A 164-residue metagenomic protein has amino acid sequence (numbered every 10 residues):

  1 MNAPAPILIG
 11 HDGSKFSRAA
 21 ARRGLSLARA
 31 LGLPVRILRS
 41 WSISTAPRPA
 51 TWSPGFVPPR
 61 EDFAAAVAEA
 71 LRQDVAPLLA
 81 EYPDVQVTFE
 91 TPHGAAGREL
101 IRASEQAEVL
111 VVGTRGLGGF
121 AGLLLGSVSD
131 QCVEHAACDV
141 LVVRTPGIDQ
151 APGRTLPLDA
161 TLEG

Functional and structural regions predicted by a protein language model:
M1-A3, F16, A30, A76-V112 (+1 more regions): Structural beta-alpha unit
N2-G55, H135, T145, A160-G164: Small/aliphatic-rich secondary-structure junction motif
A20, P47-A50, E99-R102, L123 (+1 more regions): Short, well-ordered secondary-structure micro-motifs
R36-L38, T88-P92, L141: General small-molecule cofactor/ligand-binding pocket signal
G55-A70: A short acidic, glycine-rich active-site loop that binds or catalyzes chemistry on phosphate/adenosine moieties
V109-Q131, D149-G153: Glycine-rich, Arg-bearing micro-motifs that act as flexible, cationic patches
V128, A136-A137: Short, structured coil segments at secondary-structure junctions
